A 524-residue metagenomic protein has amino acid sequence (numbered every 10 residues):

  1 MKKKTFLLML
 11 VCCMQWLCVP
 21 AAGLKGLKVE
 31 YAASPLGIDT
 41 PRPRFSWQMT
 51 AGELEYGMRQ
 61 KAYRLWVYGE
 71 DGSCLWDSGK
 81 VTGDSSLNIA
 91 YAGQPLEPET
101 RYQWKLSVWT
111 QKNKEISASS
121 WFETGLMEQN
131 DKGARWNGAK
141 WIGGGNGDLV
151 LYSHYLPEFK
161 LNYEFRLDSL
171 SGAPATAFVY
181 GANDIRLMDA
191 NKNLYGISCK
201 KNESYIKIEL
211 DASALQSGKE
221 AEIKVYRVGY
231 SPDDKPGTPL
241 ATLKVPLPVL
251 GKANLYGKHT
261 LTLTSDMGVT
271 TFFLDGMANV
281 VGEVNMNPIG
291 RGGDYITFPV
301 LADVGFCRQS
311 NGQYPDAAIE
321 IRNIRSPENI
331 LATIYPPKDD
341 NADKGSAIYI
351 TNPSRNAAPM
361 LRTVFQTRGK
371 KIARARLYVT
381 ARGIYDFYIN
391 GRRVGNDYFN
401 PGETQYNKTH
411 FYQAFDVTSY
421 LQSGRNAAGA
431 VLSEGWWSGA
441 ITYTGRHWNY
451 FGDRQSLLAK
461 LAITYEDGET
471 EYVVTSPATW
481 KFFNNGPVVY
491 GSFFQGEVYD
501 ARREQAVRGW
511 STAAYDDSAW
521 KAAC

Functional and structural regions predicted by a protein language model:
M1-G23: Bacterial Sec-dependent N-terminal signal peptides
A22-L54, W121-A139: Pro/Thr/Ser/Gly-rich low-complexity, intrinsically disordered linker/stalk tracts
D39-T40, P98-E99, L255-Y256, Q422-S423: Surface-exposed loops/turns
W47, T82-G83, L87-I89, R101-K105 (+7 more regions): Accessory beta-strand-rich segments of carbohydrate-active enzymes
M49, E53-R101, S107, Q111-A118 (+1 more regions): Recognizes extended acidic, P/S/T-rich segments that occur within or adjacent to Ig-like beta-sandwich modules
A92-P98, S153, K252, V417-L421: Short, flexible loop/turn segments at beta-strand junctions in immunoglobulin-like and fibronectin type III
G125-N352: Extracellular glycan-recognition regions
I330-P353, T470-C524: Activation corresponds to long, low-complexity, non-globular regions
